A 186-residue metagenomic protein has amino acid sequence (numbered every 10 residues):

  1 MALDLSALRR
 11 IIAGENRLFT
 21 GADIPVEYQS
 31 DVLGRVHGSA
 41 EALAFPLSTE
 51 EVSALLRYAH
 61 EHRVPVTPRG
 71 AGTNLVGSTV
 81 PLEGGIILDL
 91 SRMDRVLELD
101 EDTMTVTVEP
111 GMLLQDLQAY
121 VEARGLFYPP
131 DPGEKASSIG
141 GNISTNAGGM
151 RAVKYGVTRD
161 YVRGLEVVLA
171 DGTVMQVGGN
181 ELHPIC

Functional and structural regions predicted by a protein language model:
M1-H60, T73-M104, Y155: N-terminal flexible segment immediately upstream of the FAD-binding catalytic core in FAD-dependent oxidoreductases
S48, G70, G141: Conserved phosphate-binding and hydrolysis motifs of nucleotide-dependent enzymes
V64-P65, F127: Residue-level detector of anion-binding/catalytic polar loops
G70-T73, G133: Short, ordered loop/turn segments at secondary-structure junctions
R95-L99, T107-C186: FAD-binding subdomain of flavoenzyme oxidoreductases
